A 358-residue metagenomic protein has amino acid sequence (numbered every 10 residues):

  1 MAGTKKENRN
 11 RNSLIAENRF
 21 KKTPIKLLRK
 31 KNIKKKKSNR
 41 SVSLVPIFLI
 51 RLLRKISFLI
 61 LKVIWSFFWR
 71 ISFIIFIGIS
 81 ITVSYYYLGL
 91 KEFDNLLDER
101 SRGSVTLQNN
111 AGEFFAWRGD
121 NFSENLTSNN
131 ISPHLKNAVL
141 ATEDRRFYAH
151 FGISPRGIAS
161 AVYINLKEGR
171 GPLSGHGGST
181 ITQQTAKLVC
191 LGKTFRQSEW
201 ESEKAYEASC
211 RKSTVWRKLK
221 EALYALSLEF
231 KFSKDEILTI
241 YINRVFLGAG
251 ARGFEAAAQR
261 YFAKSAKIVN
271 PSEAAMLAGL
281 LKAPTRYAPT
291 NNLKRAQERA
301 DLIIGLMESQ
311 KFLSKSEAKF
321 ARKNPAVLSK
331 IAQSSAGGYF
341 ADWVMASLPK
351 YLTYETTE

Functional and structural regions predicted by a protein language model:
A2-Q108, R146: N-terminal type II signal-anchor transmembrane helix that functions as the membrane-insertion/stop-transfer segment
G3-K6, I15, R19, I25 (+3 more regions): Peptidoglycan glycan-strand catalytic modules in the bacterial/periplasmic cell-wall system
K36-S43, I237, N292, I331: Intrinsically disordered low-complexity regions specifically enriched for long asparagine
R51, K55, I60, I64-I71 (+7 more regions): Generic amphipathic alpha-helical segments used as scaffolds and interaction surfaces in large, multi-domain proteins
Y85-L88, K193, L223, W343: Transmembrane alpha-helix boundary/anchor motif
S314-E358: Non-catalytic structural connector segments
